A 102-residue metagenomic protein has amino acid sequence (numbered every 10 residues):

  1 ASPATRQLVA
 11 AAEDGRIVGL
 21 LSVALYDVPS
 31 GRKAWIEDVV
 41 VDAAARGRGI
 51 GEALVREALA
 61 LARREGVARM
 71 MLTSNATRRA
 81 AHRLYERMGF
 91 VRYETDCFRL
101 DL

Functional and structural regions predicted by a protein language model:
A1-G31, E37, V55-E57, L61 (+2 more regions): Acetyl-CoA-dependent GNAT
V18, R48-I50, T73: Short glycine-rich loop/turn motifs that provide flexible caps or phosphate-binding loops at active sites
Y26-V28, A44, T77-R79: Short coil/turn motifs at secondary-structure junctions
E37, M71, D96: Rossmann-like NAD(H)/NADP(H) cofactor-binding core
V39-V41, S74: Hydrophobic adenine-recognition pocket in adenosine-nucleotide-binding enzymes
V41, G47-A60, R83-M88: Conserved acetyl-CoA-binding loop-helix of GNAT-fold acetyltransferases
E52, R64, A76-E94, R99-L100: Conserved active-site alpha-helix within GNAT-family acetyltransferase domains
V55, A62-S74: Conserved GNAT acetyl-CoA-binding A-motif
